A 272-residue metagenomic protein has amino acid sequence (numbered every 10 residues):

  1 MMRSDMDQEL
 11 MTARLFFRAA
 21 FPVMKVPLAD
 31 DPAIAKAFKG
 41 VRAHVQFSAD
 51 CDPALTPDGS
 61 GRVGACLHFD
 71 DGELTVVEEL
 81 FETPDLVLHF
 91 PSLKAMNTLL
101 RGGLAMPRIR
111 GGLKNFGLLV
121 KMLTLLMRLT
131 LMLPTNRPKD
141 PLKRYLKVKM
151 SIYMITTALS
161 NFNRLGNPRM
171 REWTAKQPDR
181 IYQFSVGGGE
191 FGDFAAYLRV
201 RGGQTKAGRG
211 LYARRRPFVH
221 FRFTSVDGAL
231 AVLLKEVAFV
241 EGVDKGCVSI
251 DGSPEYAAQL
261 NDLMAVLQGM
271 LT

Functional and structural regions predicted by a protein language model:
M1-T272: Feature captures hydrophobic
